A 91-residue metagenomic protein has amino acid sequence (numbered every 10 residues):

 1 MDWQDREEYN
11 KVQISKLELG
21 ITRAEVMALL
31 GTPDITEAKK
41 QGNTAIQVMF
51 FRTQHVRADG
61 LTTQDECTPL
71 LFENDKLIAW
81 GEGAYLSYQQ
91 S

Functional and structural regions predicted by a protein language model:
M1-S91: Residues within mature, well-folded domains
